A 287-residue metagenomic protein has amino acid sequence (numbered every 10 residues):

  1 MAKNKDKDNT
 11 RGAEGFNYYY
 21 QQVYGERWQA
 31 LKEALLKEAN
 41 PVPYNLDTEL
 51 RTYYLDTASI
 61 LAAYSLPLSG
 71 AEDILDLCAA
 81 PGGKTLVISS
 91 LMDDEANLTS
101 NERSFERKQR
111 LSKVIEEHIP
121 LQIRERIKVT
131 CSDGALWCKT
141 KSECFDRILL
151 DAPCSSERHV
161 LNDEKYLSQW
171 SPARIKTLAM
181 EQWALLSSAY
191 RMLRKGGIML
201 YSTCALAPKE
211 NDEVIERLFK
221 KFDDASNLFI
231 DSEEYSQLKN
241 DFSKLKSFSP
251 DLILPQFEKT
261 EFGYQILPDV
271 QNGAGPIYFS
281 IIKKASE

Functional and structural regions predicted by a protein language model:
M1-E287: S-adenosylmethionine
